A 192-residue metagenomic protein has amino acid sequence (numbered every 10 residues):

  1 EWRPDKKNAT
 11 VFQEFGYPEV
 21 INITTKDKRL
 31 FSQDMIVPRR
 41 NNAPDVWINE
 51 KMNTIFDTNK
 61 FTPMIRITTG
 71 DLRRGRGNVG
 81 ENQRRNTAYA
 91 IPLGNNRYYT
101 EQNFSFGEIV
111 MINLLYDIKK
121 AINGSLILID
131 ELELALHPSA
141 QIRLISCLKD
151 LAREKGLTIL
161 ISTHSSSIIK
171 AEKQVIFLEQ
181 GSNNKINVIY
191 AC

Functional and structural regions predicted by a protein language model:
E1-P38: ABC ATPase nucleotide-binding domain signature region
I23-N103: Extended helical coiled-coil dimerization/tether regions that scaffold and oligomerize large DNA-maintenance assemblies
F104-I129, P138: GG-anchored amphipathic helix commonly corresponding to the ABC/SMC/Rad50 NBD signature/C-loop
N123-L126, G156-L160: Loop/turn-to-beta-strand initiation segments
E133-L134: Short loop immediately C-terminal to the Walker-B catalytic DE motif in ABC-type ATPase nucleotide-binding domains
L144-L148: Conserved hydrophobic alpha-helix in the ABC-type ATPase nucleotide-binding domain
S162-H164: H-loop/switch region of ABC-family ATPase nucleotide-binding domains
S166, K170-C192: RecA-like P-loop NTPase motor core
